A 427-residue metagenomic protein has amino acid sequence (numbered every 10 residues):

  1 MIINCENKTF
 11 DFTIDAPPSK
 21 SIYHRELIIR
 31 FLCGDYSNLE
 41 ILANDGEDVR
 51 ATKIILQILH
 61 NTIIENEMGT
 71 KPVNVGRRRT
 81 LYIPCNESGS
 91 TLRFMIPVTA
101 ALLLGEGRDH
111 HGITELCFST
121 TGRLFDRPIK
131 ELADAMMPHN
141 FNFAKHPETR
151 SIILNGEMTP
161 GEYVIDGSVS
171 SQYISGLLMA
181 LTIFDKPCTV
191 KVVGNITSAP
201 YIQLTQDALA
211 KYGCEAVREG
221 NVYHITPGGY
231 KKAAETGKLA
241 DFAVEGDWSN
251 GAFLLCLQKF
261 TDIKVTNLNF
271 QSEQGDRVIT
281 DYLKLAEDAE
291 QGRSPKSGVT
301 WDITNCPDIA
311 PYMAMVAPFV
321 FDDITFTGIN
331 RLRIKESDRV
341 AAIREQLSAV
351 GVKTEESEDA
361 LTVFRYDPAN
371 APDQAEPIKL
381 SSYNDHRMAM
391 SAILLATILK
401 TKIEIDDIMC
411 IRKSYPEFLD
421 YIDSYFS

Functional and structural regions predicted by a protein language model:
M1-S427: Short, structured segments at the rim of ligand-binding sites
